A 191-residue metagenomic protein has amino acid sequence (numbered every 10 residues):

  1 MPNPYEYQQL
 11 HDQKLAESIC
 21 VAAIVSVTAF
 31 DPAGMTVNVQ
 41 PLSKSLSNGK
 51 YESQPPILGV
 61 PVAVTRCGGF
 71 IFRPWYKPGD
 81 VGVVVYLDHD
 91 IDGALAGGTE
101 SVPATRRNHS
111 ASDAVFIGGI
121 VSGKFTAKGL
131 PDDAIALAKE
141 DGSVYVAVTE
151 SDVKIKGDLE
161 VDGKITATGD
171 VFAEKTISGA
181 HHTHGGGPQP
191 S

Functional and structural regions predicted by a protein language model:
M1-D152: Hydrophobic packing positions characteristic of elongated beta-solenoid/beta-helix-type spike/fiber shafts
P55, P190-S191: Short, polar loop/linker segments at the starts of domains and inter-domain junctions
L137, G142-I177, H182: Low-complexity, small-hydrophobic/phenylalanine-enriched stretches that adopt extended beta/coil conformations used
H184-P190: Short, low-complexity, Pro/Ser/Thr/Gly-rich segments in the mature regions of secreted, periplasmic
